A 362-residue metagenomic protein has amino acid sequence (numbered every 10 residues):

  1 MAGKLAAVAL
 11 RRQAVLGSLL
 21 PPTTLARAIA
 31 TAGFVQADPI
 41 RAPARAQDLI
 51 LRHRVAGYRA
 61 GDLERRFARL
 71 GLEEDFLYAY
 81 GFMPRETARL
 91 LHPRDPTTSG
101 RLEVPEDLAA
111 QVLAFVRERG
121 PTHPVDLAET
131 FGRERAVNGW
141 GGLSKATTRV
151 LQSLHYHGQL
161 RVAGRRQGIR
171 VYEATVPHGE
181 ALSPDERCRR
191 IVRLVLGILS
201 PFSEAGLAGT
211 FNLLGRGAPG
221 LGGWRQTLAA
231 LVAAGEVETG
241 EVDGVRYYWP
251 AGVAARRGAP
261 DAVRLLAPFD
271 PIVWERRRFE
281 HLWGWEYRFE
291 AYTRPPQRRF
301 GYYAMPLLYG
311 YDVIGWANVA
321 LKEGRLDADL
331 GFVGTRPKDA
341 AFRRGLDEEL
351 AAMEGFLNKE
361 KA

Functional and structural regions predicted by a protein language model:
M1-A362: Long, charged, low-complexity, helical-prone intrinsically disordered regions
